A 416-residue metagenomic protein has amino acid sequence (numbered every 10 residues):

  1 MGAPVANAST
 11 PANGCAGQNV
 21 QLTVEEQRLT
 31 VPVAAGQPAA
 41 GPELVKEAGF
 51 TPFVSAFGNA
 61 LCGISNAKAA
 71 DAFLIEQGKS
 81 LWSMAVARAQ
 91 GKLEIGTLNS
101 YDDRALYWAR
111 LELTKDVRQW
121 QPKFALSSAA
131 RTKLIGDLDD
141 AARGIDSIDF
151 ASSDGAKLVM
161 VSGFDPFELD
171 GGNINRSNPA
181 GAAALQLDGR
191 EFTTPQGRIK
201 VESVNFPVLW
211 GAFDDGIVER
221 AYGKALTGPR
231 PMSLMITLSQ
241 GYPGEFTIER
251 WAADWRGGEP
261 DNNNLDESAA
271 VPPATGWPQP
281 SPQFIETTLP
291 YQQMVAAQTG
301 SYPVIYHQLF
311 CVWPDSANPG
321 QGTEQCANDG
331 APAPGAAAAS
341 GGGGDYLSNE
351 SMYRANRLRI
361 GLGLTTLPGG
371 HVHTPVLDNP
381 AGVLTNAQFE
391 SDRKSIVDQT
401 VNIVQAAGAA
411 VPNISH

Functional and structural regions predicted by a protein language model:
M1-A8: Secretory targeting and sorting signals
T10-A338, A355, I360-T366, L377 (+1 more regions): N-terminal catalytic or cofactor-binding beta/alpha core of small enzyme domains
G343-A355: Substrate-gating cap/lid alpha-helix
H373, N379-A381: Predominantly the C-terminal beta-signal and adjacent terminal strand-loop region of outer-membrane beta-barrel
